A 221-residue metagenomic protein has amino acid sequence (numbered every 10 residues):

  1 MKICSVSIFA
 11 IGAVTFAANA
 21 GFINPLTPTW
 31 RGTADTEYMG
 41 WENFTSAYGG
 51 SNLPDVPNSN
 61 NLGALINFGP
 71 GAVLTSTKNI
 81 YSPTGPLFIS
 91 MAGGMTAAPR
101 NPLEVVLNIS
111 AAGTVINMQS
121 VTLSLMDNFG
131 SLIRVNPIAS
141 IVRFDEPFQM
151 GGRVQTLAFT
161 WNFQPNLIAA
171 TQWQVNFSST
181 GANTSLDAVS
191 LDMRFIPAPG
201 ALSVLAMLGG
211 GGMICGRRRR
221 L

Functional and structural regions predicted by a protein language model:
V14-A20: Sec/Tat signal peptide C-region and signal peptidase I cleavage site
G21-P83: N-terminal targeting leaders for non-cytosolic proteins
S76-N101: Short beta-strands within extracellular/lumenal beta-sheet-rich domains
P99-T114: A short beta-strand element within beta-rich, extracytoplasmic domains of secreted/secretory-pathway proteins
N117-G130: Short, surface-exposed beta-strand/strand-loop-strand elements in extracellular ectodomains
G130-F163: Extracellular carbohydrate recognition and processing domains and analogous Trp-centered ligand-binding platforms
Q174-N183: Short beta-strand-plus-loop segments that form exposed binding edges in beta-rich domains
A198-G216: A short, hydrophobic C-terminal helix/tail in secreted or cell-surface proteins
